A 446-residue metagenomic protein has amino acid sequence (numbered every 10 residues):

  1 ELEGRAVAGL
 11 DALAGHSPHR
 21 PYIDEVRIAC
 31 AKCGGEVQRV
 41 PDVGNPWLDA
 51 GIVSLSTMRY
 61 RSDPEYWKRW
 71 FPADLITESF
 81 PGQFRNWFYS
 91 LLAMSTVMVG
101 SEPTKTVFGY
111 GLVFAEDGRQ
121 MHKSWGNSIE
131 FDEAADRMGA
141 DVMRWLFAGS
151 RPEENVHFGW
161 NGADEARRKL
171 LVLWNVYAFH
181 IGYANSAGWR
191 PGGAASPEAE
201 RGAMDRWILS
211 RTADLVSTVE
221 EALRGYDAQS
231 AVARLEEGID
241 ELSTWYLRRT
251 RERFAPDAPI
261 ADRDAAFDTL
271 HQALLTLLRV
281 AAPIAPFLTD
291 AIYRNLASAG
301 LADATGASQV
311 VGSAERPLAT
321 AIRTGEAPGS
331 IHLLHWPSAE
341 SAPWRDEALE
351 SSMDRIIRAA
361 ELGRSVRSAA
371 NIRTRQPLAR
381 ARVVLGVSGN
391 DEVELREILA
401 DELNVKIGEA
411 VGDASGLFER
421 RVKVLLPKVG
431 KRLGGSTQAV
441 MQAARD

Functional and structural regions predicted by a protein language model:
E1-L48, I52-S54, Y60, M98-D136 (+2 more regions): Feature 926 captures the class I aminoacyl-tRNA synthetase adenylation module centered on the KMSKS loop
R59-F71: Cytochrome P450 heme-binding Cys-pocket and its upstream "meander" loop
W70-G82: A short glycine/serine-rich beta->alpha loop
G82-F88, A282: Acyl activation and transfer enzymes in specialized metabolism, enriched for ANL adenylate-forming modules
F88-V97, F147: Short Ser/Thr-interspersed hydrophobic loop/turn segments at strand-loop and sheet-helix junctions that line or gate
